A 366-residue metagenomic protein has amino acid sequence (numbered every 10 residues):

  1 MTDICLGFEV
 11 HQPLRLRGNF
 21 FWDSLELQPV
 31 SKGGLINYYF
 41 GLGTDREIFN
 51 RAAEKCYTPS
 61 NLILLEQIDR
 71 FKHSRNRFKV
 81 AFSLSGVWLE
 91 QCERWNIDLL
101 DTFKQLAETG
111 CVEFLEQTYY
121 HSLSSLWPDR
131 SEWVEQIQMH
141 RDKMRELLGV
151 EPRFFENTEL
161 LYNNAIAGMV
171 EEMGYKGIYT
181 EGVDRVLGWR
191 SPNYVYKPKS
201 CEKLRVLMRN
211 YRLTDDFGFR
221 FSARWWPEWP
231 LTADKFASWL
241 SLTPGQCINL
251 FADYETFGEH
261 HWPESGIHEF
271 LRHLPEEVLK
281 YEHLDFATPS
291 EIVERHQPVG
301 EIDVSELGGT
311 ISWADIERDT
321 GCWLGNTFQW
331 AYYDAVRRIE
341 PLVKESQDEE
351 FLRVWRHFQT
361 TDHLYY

Functional and structural regions predicted by a protein language model:
T2-K55, Y194-L204, M208, A223-W225 (+1 more regions): Active-site and substrate-binding clefts of carbohydrate-active enzymes
D3-F8, L14-P128, E135, R153-E156 (+2 more regions): Short, well-structured secondary-structure segments
V10-P13, G86-E90, Y119-S122, L160-N163 (+5 more regions): Short, solvent-exposed loop/turn segments at secondary-structure junctions
Y57, N61-L65, L100-K104, V134-M144 (+4 more regions): Generic structural signal for well-ordered alpha-helices, preferentially at hydrophobic/aromatic core positions
I63, R94-A107, L187-K199, L231-W239: Alpha-helical scaffolding within the catalytic cores of extracellular/periplasmic polymer-degrading hydrolases
S125-W127, V186-Y194, D216-G218: Short, charged, surface-exposed secondary-structure boundary motifs
S131-E159, S238-F251: CE4/NodB-like, metal-dependent polysaccharide N-deacetylase domain that modifies extracellular/periplasmic N-acetylated
E146, V150-E151, E156-K197: Gly/Pro-rich turn-and-neighbor structural signature
